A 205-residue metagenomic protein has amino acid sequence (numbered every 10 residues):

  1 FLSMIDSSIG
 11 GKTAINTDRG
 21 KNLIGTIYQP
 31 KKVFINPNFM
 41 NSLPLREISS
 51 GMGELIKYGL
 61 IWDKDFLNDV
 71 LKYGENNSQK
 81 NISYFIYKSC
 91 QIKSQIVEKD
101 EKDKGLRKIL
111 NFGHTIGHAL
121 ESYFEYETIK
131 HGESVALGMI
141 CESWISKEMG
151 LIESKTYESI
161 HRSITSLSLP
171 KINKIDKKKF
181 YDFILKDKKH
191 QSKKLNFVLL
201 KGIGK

Functional and structural regions predicted by a protein language model:
F1-Y73: A glycine/threonine-rich phosphate-anchoring loop and its flanking beta-alpha core in nucleotide/phosphate-binding
S8-I9, D18, L23, S49 (+5 more regions): Short glycine/serine/threonine-biased micro-segments
K32, K64, S94, L169 (+1 more regions): Generic structural signal for secondary-structure transition and capping sites
G53-L55, L151-K205: C-terminal charged capping/lid subdomain of soluble metabolic enzymes
N68-K178: Active-site segments that bind and position negatively charged phosphate/pyrophosphate groups
